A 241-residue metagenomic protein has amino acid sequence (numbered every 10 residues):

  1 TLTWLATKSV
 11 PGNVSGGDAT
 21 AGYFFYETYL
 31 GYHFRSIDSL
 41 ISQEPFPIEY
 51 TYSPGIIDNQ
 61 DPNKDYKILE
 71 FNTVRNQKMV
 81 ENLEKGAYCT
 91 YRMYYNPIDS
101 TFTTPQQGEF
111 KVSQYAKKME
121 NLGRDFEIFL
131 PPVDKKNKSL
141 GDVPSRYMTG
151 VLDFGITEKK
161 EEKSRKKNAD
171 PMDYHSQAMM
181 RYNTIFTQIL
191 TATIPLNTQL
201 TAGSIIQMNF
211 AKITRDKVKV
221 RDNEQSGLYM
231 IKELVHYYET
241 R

Functional and structural regions predicted by a protein language model:
T1-C89: Short beta-strand-centered interaction patches in the first periplasmic/extracellular domains of large envelope
P54-R241: An acidic/polar, Gly/Ser/Thr-rich interaction patch typically located in mid-to-C-terminal regions of proteins
